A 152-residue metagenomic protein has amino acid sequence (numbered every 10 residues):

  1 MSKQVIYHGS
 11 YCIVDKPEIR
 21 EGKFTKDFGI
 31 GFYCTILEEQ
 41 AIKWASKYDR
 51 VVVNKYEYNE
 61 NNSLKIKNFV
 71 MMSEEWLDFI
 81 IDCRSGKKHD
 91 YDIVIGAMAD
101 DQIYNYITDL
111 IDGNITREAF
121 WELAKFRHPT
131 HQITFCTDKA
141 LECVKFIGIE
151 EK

Functional and structural regions predicted by a protein language model:
S2-K3, V14, D27, K47-K55 (+1 more regions): Conserved NAD+-utilizing ADP-ribose enzyme module
Q4-K26: Short aromatic-glycine-(Arg/Gly/Cys) micro-motifs in beta-strand/loop hairpins
I6-H8, Y33-C34, K55-E57: Short, conserved beta-strand segments within well-ordered enzyme catalytic domains that often line or immediately flank
Y11, G31-Y33, E150: Compositionally biased, intrinsically disordered low-complexity regions
E18, K23, F32, I36 (+2 more regions): Solvent-exposed, flexible loop/coil residues
K23-K47: Extended catalytic/binding region for NAD+/ADP-ribose chemistry, centered on the ART fold
